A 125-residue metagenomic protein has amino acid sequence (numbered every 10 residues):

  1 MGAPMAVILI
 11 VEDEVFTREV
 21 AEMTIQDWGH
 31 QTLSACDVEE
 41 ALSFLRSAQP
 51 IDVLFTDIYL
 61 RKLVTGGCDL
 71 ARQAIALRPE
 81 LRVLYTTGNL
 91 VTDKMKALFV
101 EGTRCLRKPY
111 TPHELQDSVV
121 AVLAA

Functional and structural regions predicted by a protein language model:
E12: Conserved acidic carboxylate
V15-L33: Two-component/phosphorelay signaling modules centered on CheY-like receiver
E22, S34-V53, R61: Acidic, metal-coordinating helix/loop segments flanking the phosphotransfer/catalytic sites of two-component signaling
R46-Q49, Q73-L81, L98: Conserved phosphotransfer cores of two-component systems
D57-R72: Conserved phosphotransfer microenvironments
K96-L106: As written
Y110-V122: C-terminal output helix
